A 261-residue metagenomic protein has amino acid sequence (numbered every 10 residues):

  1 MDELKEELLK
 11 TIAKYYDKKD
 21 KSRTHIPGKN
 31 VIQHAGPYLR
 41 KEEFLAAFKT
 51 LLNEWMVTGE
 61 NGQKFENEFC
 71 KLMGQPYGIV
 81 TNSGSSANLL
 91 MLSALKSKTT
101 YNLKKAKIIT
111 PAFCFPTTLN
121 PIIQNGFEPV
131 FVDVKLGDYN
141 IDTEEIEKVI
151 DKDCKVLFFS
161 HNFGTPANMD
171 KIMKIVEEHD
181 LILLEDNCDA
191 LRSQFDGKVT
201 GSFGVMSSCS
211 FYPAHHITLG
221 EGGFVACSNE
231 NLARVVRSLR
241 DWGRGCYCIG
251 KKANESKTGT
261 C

Functional and structural regions predicted by a protein language model:
M1-W55: N-terminal "arm"/small-domain region of PLP-dependent enzymes with the aminotransferase-like
E6, K10, L45, K49 (+5 more regions): Replace "anionic and nucleotidyl ligands
Y15-Y16, S97-N187, Q194: PLP-dependent aminotransferase-like
W55, E60-K107, N120-N125, F131 (+1 more regions): Phosphate-binding glycine-rich loop
V149-D151, V199-G204: Active-site nucleotide-sugar/metal-binding loop of Leloir-type enzymes
A190-D196, F203-C261: Active-site region of PLP-dependent enzymes
